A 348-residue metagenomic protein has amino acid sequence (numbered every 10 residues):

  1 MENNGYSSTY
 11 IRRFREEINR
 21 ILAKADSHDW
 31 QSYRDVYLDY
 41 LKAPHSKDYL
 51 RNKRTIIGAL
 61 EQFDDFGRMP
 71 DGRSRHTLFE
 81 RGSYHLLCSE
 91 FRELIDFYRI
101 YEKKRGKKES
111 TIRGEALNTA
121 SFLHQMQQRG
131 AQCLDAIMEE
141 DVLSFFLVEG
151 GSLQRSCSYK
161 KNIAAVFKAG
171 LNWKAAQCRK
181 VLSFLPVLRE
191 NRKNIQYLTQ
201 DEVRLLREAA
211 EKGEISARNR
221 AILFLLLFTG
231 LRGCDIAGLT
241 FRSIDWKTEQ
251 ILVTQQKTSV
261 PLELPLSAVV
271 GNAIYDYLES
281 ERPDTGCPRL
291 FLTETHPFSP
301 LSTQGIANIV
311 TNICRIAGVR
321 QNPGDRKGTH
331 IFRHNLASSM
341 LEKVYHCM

Functional and structural regions predicted by a protein language model:
M1-H85, I95-T111, A116-N194, A209 (+1 more regions): N-terminal core-binding DNA-recognition domain of tyrosine recombinases/integrases
N19, K103, A120-L123, A164-A165 (+2 more regions): Short pre-functional
E115, T119, V203, R218-R220 (+4 more regions): Short, leucine-enriched amphipathic alpha-helices that occur as contiguous helical runs
K174, L225-G238, K343-C347: A short, glycine-centered helix-capping/turn motif at helix boundaries that positions DNA-contacting or catalytic
R204-G233, T285: Basic, Lys/Arg- and aromatic-enriched nucleic-acid-binding interface segment
T229, G238-N272: Conserved tyrosine-mediated DNA breakage-rejoining catalytic core shared by Y-recombinases
K257-Y275, P288-T311, G328: C-terminal catalytic core of Y-nucleophile DNA break-rejoin enzymes
L264, N308-M348: Short, basic (Lys/Arg/His-rich) helix/loop patches that form interaction surfaces in the mid-to-C-terminal regions
